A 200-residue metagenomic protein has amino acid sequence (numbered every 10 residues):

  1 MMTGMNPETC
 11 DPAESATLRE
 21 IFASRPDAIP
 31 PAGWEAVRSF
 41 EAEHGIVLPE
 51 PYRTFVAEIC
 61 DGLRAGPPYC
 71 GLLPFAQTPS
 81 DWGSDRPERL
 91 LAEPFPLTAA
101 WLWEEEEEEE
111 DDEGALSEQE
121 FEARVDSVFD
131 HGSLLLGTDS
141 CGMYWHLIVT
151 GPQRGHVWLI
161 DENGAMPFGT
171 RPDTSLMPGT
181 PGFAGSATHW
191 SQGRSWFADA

Functional and structural regions predicted by a protein language model:
M2-T138: A surface-exposed partner-binding patch
A36, S84, W103-E105, L147 (+3 more regions): Intrinsic disorder/low-complexity segments enriched in polar/charged and small flexible residues
E58, G137-D139, T150, E162-N163: Structured loops at beta-to-helix junctions and adjacent beta-edge loops in soluble globular domains
G66, F75-A76, T150-P152, A184 (+1 more regions): Basic, Gly/Ser/Thr-rich N-terminal segments that form RNA-phosphate-binding interfaces in CRISPR RAMP
F129-G132, C141, Q153, L159: A generic structural signal for well-ordered coil/turn residues at beta-strand boundaries that shape enzyme active-site
S133-L136, Y144-I148: Catalytic nucleophile-His microenvironment captured as a short glycine-rich beta-strand/loop that brackets
W145-M177: Segments surrounding the PLD/"HKD" phosphodiesterase catalytic module and close analogs
P167-A200: Long, compositionally biased interface segments
